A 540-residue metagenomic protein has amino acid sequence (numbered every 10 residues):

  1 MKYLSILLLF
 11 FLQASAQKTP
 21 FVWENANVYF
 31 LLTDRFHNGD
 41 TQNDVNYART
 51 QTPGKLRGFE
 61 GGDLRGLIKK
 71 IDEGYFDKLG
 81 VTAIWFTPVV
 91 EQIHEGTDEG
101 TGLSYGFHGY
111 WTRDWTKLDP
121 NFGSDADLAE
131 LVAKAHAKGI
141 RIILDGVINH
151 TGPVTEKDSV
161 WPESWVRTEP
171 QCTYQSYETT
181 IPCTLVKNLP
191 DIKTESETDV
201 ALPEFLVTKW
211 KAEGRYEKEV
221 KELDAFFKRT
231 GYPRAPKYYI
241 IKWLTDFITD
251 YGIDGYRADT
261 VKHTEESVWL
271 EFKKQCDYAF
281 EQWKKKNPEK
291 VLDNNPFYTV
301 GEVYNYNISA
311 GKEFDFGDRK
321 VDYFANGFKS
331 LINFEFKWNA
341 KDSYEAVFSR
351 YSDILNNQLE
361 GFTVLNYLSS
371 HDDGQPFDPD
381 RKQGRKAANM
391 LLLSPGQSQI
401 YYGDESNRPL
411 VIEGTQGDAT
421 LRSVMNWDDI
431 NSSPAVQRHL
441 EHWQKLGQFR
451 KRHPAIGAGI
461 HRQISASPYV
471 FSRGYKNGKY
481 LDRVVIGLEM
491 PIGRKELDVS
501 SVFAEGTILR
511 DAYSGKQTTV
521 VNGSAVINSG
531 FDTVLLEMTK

Functional and structural regions predicted by a protein language model:
Y3-L12: Sec-dependent N-terminal signal peptides
A14-A16: Boundary at the C-terminal end of the N-terminal hydrophobic targeting segment
T19-A26, D34-Y251, F272, C276 (+3 more regions): Substrate-binding/active-site clefts of carbohydrate-active enzymes
N27-L32, T82-P88, G109, D114-K117 (+9 more regions): Structural recognition of the beta-strand scaffold that forms the well-ordered cores of secreted hydrolase catalytic
D40-L64, P379-K382, A388, Q517-S529: Short, polar loop/linker segments at the starts of domains and inter-domain junctions
H150, K242-E360, V364, D380-R381 (+4 more regions): Active-site-proximal helices and loops of the catalytic beta/alpha 8
L368-Q375: Active-site neighborhood of divalent metal-dependent phosphoester/pyrophosphate hydrolases
T533-K540: Non-catalytic C-terminal accessory domains or segments of carbohydrate-active enzymes
